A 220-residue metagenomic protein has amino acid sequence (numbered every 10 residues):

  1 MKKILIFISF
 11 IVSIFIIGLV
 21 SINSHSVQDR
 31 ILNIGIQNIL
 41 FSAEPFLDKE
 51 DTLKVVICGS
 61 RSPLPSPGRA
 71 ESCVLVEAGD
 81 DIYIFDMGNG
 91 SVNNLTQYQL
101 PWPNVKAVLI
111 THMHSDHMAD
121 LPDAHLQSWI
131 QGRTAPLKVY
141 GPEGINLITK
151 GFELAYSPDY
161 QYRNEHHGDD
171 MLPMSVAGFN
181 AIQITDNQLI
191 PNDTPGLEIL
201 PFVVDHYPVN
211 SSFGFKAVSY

Functional and structural regions predicted by a protein language model:
K2-Y220: Binuclear metal-dependent hydrolase catalytic cores
